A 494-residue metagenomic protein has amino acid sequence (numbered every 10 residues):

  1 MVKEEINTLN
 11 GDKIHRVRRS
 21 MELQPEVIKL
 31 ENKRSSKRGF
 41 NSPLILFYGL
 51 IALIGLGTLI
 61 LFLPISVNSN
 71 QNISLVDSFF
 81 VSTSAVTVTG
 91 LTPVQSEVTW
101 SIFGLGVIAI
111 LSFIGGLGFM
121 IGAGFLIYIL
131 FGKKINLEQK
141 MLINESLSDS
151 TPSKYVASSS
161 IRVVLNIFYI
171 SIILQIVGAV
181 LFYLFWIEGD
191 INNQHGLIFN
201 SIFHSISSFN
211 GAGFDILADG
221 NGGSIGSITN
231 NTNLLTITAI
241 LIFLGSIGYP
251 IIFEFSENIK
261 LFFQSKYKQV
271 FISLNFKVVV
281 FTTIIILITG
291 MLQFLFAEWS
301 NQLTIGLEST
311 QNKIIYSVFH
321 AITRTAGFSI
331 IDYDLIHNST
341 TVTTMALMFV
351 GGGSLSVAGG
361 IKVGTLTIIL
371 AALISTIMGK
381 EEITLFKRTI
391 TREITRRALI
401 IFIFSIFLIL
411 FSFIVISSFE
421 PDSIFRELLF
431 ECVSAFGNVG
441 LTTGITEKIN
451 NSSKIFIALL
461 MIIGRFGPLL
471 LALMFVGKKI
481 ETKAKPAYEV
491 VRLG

Functional and structural regions predicted by a protein language model:
M1-G494: Membrane-proximal intracellular helices of multi-pass ion channels
